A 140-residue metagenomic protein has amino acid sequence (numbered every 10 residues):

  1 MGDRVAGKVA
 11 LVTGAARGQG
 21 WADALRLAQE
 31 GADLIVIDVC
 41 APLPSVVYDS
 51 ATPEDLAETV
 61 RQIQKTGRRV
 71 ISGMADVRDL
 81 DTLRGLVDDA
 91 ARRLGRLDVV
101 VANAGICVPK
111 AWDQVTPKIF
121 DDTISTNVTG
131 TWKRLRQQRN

Functional and structural regions predicted by a protein language model:
G2-A41: Canonical Rossmann dinucleotide-binding motif of NAD(H)/NADP(H)-dependent dehydrogenases/reductases, specifically
A32-E58: Conserved glycine-rich Rossmann-like NAD(P)H-binding loop of the short-chain dehydrogenase/reductase
P53-A57, M74-L86, P117: The beta1-alpha1 cofactor-binding region of Rossmann-like NAD(H)/NADP(H)-dependent oxidoreductases
R61-D79: Rossmann-fold cofactor-recognition segment
I63, A111-W112, T116-I124: Substrate-binding pocket helix/loop in short-chain dehydrogenase/reductase
T66-R69, D89-V100, V108, I119: A glycine-rich helix->loop->beta "capping" turn within Rossmann-like NAD(P)(H)-dependent oxidoreductase domains
L135-R136: A short, exposed helix-loop element centered on a Lys and neighboring polar residues
